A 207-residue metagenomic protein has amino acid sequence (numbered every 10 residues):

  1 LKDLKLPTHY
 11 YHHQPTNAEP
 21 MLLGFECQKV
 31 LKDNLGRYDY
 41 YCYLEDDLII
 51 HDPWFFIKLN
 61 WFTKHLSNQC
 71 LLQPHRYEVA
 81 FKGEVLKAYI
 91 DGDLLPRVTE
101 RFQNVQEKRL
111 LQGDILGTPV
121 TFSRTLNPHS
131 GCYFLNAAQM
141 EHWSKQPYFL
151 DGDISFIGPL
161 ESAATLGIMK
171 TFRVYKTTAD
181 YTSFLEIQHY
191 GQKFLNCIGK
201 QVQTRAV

Functional and structural regions predicted by a protein language model:
L1-Y40: Active-site-proximal specificity loops/subdomain of glycosyltransferases
K5-H13, K64-L72, L166-A179, R205: Structural alpha-beta junctions
H12-A18, C70-R76, I157-G158: A generic structural motif
E19, D47, H51, N127 (+1 more regions): Conserved aromatic-histidine-acidic binding/catalytic patches
F25, P53-L59, I157-L166: Well-ordered, non-membrane alpha-helical segments in soluble/globular domains
Y38-I49: Short beta-strand-to-loop acidic/aromatic patch adjacent to the donor-nucleotide binding site
D52-F149: Conserved catalytic core of nucleotide-sugar-dependent glycosyltransferases
P128-H129, A137-V207: C-terminal catalytic/acceptor-binding lobe
